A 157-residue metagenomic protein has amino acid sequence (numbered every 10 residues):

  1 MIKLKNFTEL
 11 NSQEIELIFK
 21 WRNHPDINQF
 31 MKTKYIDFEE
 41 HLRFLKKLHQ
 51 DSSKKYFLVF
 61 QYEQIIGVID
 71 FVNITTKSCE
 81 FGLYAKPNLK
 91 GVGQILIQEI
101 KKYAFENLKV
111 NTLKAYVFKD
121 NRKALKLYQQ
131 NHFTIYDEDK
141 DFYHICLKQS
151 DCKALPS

Functional and structural regions predicted by a protein language model:
M1-Q13, Q149-S157: Conserved N-terminal entry element of GNAT/NAT acetyltransferase domains
I18-N23, H41, L45: Hydrophobic alpha-helical core bundles mediating ligand binding, dimerization, or RNAP-core interactions
K20-K34: Helix-loop element at the rim of GNAT/NAT acetyltransferase active sites that forms part of the acceptor-substrate
K34-N88: Acetyl-CoA-dependent GNAT
K86, K114-L125, D141-H144: Conserved beta-strand-loop-alpha-helix junction that forms the acyl-donor binding cleft
P87, G91-I100: Conserved acetyl-CoA pyrophosphate-binding loop and the N-cap/start of the following alpha-helix in GNAT-like
Q94, E106, K119-D137: Conserved active-site alpha-helix within GNAT-family acetyltransferase domains
